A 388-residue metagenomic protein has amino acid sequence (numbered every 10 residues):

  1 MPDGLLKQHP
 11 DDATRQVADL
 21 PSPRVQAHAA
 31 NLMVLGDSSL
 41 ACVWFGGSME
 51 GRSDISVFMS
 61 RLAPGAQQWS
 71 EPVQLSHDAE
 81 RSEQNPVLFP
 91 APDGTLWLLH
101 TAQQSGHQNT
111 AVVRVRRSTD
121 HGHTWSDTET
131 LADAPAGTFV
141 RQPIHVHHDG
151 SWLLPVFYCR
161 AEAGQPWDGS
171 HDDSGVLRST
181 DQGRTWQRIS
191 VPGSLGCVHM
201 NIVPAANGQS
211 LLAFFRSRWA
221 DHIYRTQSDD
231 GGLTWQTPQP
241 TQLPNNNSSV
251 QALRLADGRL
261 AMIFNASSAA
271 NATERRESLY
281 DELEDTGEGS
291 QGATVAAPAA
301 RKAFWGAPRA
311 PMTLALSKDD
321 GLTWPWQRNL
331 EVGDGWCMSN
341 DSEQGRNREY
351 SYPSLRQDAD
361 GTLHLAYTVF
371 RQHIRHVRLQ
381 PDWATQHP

Functional and structural regions predicted by a protein language model:
M1-P388: Asp-box/BNR beta-propeller blade signature and adjacent active/binding-site loops in extracellular glycan-interacting
